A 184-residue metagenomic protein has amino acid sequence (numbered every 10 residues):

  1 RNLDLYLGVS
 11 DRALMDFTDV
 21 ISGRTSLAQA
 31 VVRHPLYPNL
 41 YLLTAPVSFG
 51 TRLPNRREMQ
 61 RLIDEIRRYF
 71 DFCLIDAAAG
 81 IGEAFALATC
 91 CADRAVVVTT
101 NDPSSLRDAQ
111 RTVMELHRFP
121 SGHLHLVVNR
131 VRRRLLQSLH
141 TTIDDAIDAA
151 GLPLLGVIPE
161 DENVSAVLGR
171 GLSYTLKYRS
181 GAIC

Functional and structural regions predicted by a protein language model:
R1-N2, A77, I81-A84, L106-D108: Short glycine/serine/threonine-rich phosphate/pyrophosphate-binding segments that cradle anionic phosphate groups
R1-R68, A166-S173: P-loop/Walker-type NTP enzyme "switch/lid" segment
Y41, D71, D93, L124 (+1 more regions): Conserved acidic residues
S48-F49, G80, D102-S104, V131-L135 (+1 more regions): Conserved nucleotide-binding/hydrolysis micro-motifs of P-loop NTPases
E65-F72, G82-P103: Inter-motif core of Ras-like GTPase G domains
I75, V97, H125-V128: Structural beta-sheet core signal
L106-L124: Conserved C-terminal guanine-recognition region of P-loop GTPase G domains, centered on the G4
R118-C184: C-terminal lobe/tail of nucleotide-utilizing enzymes
